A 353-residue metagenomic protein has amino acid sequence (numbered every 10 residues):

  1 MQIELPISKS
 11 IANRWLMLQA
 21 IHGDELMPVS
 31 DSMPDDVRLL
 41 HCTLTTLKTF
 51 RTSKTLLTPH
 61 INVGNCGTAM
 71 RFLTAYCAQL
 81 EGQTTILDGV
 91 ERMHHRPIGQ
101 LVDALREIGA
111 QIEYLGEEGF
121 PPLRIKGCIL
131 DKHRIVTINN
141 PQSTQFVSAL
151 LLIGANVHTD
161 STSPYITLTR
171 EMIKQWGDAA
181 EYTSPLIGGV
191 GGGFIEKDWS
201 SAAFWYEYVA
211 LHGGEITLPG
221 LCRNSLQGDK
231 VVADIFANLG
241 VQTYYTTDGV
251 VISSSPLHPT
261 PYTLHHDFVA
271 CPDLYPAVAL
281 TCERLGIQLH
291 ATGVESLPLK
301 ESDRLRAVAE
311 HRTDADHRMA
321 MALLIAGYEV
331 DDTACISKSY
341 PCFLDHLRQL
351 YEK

Functional and structural regions predicted by a protein language model:
M1-K353: Structural preference for solvent-exposed beta-strand-turn elements and adjacent flexible terminal/loop segments within
